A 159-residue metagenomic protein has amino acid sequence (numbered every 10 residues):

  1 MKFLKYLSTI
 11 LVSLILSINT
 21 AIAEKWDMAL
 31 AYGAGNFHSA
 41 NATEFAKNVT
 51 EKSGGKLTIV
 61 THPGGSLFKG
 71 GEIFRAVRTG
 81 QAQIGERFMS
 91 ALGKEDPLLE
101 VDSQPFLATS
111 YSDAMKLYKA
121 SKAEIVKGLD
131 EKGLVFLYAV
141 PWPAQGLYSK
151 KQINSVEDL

Functional and structural regions predicted by a protein language model:
L7-S17: Bacterial N-terminal signal peptides
S17-A23: Sec/Tat signal peptide C-region and signal peptidase I cleavage site
D27-E44, G64-F68: Extracytoplasmic "Venus flytrap"
G35-V60, E124: Short, polar/charged alpha-helical segment
A46-K47, Q83, F88-D158: Contiguous mixed-secondary-structure segments that line small-molecule binding/active-site clefts of soluble domains
N48-S66, L134-V135, E157-D158: A local structural motif
G54-L57, I73-R87: Alpha-to-beta junction loops
H62-R75, N154: Short helix-initiation/N-cap motifs at beta->coil->alpha
